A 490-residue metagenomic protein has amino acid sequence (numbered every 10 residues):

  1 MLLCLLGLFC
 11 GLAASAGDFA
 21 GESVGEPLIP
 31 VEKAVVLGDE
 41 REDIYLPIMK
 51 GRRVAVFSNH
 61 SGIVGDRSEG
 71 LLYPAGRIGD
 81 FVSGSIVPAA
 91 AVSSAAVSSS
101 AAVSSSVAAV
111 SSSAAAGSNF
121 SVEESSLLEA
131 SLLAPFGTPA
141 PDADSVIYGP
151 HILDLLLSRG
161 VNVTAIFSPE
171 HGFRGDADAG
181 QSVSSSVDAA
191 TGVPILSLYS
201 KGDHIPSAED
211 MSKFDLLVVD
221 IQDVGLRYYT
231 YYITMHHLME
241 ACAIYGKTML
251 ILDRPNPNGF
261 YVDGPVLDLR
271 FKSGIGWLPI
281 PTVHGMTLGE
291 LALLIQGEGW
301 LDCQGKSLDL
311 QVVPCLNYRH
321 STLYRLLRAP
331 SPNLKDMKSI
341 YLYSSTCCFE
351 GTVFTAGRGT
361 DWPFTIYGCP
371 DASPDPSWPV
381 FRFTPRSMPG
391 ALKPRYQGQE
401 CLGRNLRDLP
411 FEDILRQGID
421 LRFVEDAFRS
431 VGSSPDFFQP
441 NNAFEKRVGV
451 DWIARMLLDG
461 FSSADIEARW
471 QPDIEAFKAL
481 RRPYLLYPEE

Functional and structural regions predicted by a protein language model:
M1-G11: Bacterial N-terminal signal peptides
A90-F120, S126: Long, intrinsically disordered low-complexity tandem-repeat segments
G175-A179, L250-K272: Glycine-rich, charge-decorated loop segments at or immediately adjacent to ligand/cofactor-binding or catalytic sites
S184-K213: Glycine-rich oxoanion-binding loops at beta->alpha junctions
D223-M235: Glycine/threonine-rich flexible loop motifs
K272-Y343: Conserved anion/nucleotide-ligand pocket segment
L316-Q399: Glycine-rich, aromatic-lined ligand/substrate-binding cores of catalytic and carbohydrate-binding domains
P363, G368-R469: Conserved functional hotspot residues or short segments at active or partner-binding sites across diverse domains
